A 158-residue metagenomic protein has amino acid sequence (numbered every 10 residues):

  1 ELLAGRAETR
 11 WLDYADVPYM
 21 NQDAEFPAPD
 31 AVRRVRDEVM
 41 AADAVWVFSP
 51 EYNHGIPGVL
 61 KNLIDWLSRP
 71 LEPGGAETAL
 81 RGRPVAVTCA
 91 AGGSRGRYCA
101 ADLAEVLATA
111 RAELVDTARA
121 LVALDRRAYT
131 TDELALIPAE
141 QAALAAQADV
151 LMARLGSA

Functional and structural regions predicted by a protein language model:
E1-A7, L136: N-terminal beta1-alpha1 ligand-phosphate binding loop
G5-W11, A112-E113: A generic structural motif
R10, A86-T88, V115, A120: Hydrophobic/aromatic beta-strand patches that form the interior of the parallel beta-sheet core in alpha/beta enzyme
W11-A31, R126-E133: N-terminal beta-loop-helix "entrance" segment that forms/cooperates in small-molecule cofactor or anionic ligand
W11-D13, V47-S49, T117: Short beta-strand segments at enzyme active-site cores
A15-M20, E51-Y52, A120: Short beta-to-alpha linker loops that shape the active-site pocket of alpha/beta-hydrolase fold enzymes
P29-A110: Helix-loop-strand module that forms the ligand-binding subsite of alpha/beta enzymes
E113-A158: Glycine-rich phosphate/pyrophosphate-binding loop and the adjoining helix
